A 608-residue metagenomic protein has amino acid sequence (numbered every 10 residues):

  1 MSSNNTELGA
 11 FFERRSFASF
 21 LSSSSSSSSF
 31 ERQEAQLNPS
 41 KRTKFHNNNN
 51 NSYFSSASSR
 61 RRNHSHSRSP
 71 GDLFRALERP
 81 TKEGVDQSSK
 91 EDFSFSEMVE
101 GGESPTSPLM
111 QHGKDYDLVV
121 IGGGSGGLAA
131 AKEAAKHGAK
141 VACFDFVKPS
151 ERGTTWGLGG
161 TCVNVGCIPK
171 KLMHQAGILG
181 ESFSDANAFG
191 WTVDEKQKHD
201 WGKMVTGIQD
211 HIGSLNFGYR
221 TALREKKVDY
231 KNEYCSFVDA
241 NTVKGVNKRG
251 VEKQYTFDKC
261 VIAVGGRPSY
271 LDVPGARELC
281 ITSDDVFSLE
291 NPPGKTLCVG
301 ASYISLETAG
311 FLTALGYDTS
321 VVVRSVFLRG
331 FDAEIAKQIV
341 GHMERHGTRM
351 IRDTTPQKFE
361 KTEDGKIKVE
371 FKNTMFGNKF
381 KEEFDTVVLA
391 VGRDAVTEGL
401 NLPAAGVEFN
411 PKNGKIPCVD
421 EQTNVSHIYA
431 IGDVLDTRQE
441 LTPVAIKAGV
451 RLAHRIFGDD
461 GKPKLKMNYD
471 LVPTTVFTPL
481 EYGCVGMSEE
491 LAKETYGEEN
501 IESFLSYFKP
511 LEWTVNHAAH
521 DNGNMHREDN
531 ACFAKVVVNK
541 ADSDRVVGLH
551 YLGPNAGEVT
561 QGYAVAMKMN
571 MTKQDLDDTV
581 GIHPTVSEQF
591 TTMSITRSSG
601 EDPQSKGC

Functional and structural regions predicted by a protein language model:
S28, D194-E195, D229-N232, S236-K248 (+4 more regions): A Rossmann-like FAD-binding core segment of flavoenzymes
T81-V85, E91-K114, R152-Q254, D332-Q357 (+1 more regions): N-terminal Rossmann-like dinucleotide/flavin-binding domain of flavoprotein oxidoreductases that bind FAD/FMN
S94, E278-P292, K381-P463, G562: FAD-site-proximal beta/loop scaffold in flavoenzymes
S94-P105, C167, I262-D318, V322 (+2 more regions): Glycine-rich dinucleotide-binding loop and its adjacent helix/turn
G113-Y116, G250-K259, G377-T386, N424: Core beta-strand elements of the Rossmann-like FAD/NAD(P) dinucleotide-binding domain in flavoenzyme oxidoreductases
V119-I121, C235, Y255-G265, C298-V299 (+2 more regions): Short hydrophobic core segments
I121-W156, V163, I168, L172-I178 (+2 more regions): Flexible, glycine-rich terminal cap/loop adjacent to redox cofactors in electron-transfer oxidoreductases
D210-N216, F287-S288, P293-L297, Y303-N378 (+2 more regions): Rossmann-like dinucleotide-binding cores of NAD(P)H-dependent redox enzymes
